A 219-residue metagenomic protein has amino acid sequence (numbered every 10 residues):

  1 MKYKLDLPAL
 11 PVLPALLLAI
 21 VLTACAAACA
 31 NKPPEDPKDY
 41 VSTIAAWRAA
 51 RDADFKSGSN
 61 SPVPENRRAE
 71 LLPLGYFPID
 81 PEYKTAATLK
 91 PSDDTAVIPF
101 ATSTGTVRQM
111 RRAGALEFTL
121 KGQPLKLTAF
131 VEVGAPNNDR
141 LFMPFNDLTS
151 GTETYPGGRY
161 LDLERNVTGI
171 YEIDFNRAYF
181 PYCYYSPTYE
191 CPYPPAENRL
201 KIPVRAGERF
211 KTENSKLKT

Functional and structural regions predicted by a protein language model:
K2-A15, A19-I20, T212-T219: Short, basic, low-complexity termini and linkers enriched in Ser/Thr/Gly/Pro that act as targeting/leader peptides
A24-A28: C-terminal motif of bacterial Sec signal peptides marking the signal peptidase cleavage site
N31-P34, G151-E153, I170, R177-T219: Extended, aromatic/histidine-rich regions of cofactor-dependent oxidoreductases associated with respiratory
K32-A45: Short, low-complexity, disordered segments immediately C-terminal to signal peptides in bacterial exported proteins
T43-L116: N-terminal secretory signal peptides
Y83, T95-P99, N166, E197 (+1 more regions): Terminal leader/tail segments of proteins
P91-G157: Mid-length scaffold segments of soluble, non-membrane domains
P144-Y179: Acidic, glycine-rich flexible loop segments
